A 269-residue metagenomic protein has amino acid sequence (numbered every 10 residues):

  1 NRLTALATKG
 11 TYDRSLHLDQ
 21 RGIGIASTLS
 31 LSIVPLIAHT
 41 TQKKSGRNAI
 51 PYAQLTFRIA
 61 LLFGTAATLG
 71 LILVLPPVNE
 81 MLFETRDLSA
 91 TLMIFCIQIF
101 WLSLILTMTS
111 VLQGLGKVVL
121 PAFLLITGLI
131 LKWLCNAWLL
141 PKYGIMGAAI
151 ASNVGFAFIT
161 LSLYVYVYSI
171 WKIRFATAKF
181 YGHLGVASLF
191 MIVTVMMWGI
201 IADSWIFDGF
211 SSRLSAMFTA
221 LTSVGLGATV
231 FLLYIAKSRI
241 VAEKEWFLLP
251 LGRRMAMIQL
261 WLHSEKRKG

Functional and structural regions predicted by a protein language model:
T11-L104, M108-V111, K117: Specific pore-lining/lateral-gate transmembrane helices of multi-pass inner-membrane transport and insertion machines
R21-S32, T56, I99-T107, I126-L134 (+4 more regions): Hydrophobic alpha-helical transmembrane bundles that constitute the permease/transmembrane domains of multi-pass
I25, T68-L73, M81, I94 (+7 more regions): Membrane-embedded alpha-helical segments of multi-pass transporters/permeases
L36, P77, V111, A137-K142 (+2 more regions): Membrane-interface helix caps of multi-pass small-molecule transporters
Y52, T56-I72, V78, M146-I170 (+2 more regions): Short alpha-helical transmembrane segments in multi-pass integral membrane proteins
M108-G116, Y164-F180: Alpha-helical transmembrane segments
V119, I126-Y164, I173-F175, V193 (+2 more regions): Membrane-interface helix-loop junctions in multi-pass transport and translocation proteins
G199-G269: Membrane-proximal transmembrane or re-entrant/amphipathic helices at the cytosolic face
